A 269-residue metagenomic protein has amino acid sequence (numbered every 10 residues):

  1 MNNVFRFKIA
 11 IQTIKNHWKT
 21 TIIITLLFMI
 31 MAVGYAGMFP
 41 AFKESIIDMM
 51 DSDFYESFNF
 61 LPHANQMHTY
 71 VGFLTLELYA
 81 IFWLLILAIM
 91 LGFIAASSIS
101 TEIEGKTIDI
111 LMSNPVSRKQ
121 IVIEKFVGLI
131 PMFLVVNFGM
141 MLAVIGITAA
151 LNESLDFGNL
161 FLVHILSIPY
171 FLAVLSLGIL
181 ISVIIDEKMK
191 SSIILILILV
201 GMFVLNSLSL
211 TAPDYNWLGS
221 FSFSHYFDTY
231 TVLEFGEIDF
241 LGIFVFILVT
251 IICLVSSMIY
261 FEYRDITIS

Functional and structural regions predicted by a protein language model:
M1-M29: Aromatic- and glycine-rich beta-strand/loop motifs that create alpha-glucan
N2-N3, I9, H17, G34-G72 (+2 more regions): Terminal transmembrane helical anchor/hairpin motif
I24-L27, S191-M202, G219-S222: Central hydrophobic cores of alpha-helical transmembrane segments in multi-pass integral membrane proteins
M29, V33-A36, I123-V174, G178-I179 (+1 more regions): Secretory targeting signals
T75-I99, I196: Long, hydrophobic alpha-helical segments
G92-M112, F126: Transmembrane helix boundary and interhelical loop/hinge segments in multi-pass membrane proteins
I168-V200: A structural motif at transmembrane helix-loop-helix junctions in multipass membrane proteins
